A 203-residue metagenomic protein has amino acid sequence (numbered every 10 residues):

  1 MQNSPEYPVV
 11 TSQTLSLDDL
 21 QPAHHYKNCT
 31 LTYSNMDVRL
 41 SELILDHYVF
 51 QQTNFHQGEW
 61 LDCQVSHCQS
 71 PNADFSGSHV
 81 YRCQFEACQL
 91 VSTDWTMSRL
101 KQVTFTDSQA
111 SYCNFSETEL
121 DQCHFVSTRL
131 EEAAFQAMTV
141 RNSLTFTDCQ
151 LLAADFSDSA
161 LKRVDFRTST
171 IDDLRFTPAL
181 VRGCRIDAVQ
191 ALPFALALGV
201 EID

Functional and structural regions predicted by a protein language model:
Q2-D203: Tandem repeat scaffolds
